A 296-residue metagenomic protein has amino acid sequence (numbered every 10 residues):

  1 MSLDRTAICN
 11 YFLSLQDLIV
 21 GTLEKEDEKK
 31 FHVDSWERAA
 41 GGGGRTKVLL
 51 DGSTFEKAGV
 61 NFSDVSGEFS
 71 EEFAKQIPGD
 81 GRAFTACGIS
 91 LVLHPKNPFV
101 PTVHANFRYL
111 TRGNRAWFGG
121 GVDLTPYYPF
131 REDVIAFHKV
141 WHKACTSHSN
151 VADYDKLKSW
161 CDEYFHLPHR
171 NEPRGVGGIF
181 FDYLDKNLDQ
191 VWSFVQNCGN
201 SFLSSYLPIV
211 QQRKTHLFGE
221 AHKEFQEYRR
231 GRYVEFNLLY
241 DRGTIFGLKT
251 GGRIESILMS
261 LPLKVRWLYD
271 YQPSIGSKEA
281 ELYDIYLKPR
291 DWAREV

Functional and structural regions predicted by a protein language model:
S2-P78, L184-G219, K223-Y233: Gly/Pro-rich turn-and-neighbor structural signature
V48-G120: Internal mixed beta-strand/loop scaffold within catalytic domains of large alpha/beta enzymes
F73-K75, D133, Q190, I245-G251 (+1 more regions): Short conserved micro-motifs at the rims of enzyme active sites and ligand-binding pockets
T85-C87, W117-T125, E172-N187, Y233-E235: Glycine-rich, often proline-containing surface loops adjacent to acidic residues and nearby aromatics that form
G113-S159: Compact, glycine/acidic-enriched structural inserts
A144-F194, P208-Q211: Long, charged, mostly alpha-helical binding arms that flank functional sites
D162-F180, Q211-S256: An amphipathic alpha-helical core segment
I254-V296: TerminUS-proximal long segments
